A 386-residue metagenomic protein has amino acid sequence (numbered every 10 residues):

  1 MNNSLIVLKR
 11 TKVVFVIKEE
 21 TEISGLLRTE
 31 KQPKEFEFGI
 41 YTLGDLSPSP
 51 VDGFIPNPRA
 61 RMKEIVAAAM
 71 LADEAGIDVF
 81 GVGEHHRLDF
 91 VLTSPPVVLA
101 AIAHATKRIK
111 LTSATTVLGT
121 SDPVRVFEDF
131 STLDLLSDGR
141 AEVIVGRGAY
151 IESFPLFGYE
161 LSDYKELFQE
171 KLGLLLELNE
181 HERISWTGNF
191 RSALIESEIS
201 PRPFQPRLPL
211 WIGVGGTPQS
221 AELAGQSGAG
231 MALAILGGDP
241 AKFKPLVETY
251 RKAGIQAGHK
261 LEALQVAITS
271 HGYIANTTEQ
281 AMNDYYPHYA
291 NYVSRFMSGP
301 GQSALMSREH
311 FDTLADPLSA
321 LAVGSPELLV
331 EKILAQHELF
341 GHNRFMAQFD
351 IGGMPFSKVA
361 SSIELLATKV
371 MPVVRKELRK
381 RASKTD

Functional and structural regions predicted by a protein language model:
V13-K110, L208, K384-D386: N-terminal beta1-alpha1-beta2 module of alpha/beta enzyme domains
F15-K34, I40, K165-I199, A241-N343 (+1 more regions): An alpha-helical appendage that flanks or caps ligand/catalytic pockets
K18, P33-P58, G119-W186, G230-A232 (+1 more regions): Flexible, glycine-rich active-site loops centered on histidine and acidic residues that chelate a metal or position
F38, I102, L133, L175 (+4 more regions): Conserved, mostly hydrophobic/aromatic
F38-T42, F80-V82, L111-S113, A141-V145 (+4 more regions): Hydrophobic faces of well-ordered beta-strands that scaffold small-molecule active sites in alpha/beta enzyme cores
P50-M62, T116-P123, P206-G215, P317-G324: Active-site mouth loops of central-metabolism enzymes
L99-K107, D134-R140, L223-Q226, Q256-L261 (+1 more regions): Acidic (Asp/Glu)-rich catalytic clusters
Q219, G225-A234: A conserved active-site cap/scaffold subdomain adjacent to cofactor or substrate pockets
